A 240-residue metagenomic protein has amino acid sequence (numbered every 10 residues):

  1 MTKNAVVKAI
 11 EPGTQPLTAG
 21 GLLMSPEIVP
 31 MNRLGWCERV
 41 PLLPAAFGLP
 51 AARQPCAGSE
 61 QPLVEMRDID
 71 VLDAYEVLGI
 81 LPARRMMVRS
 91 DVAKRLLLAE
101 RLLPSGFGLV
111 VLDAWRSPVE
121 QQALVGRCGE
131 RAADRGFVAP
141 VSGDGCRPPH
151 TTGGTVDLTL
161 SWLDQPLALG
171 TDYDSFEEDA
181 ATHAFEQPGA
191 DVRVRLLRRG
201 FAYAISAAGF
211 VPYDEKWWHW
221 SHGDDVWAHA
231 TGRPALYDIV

Functional and structural regions predicted by a protein language model:
T2-A114, V119, L124-D214, D224-V240: Extracytoplasmic cell-surface/polysaccharide-interacting catalytic and binding patches
H219: Anionic-ligand binding patches
